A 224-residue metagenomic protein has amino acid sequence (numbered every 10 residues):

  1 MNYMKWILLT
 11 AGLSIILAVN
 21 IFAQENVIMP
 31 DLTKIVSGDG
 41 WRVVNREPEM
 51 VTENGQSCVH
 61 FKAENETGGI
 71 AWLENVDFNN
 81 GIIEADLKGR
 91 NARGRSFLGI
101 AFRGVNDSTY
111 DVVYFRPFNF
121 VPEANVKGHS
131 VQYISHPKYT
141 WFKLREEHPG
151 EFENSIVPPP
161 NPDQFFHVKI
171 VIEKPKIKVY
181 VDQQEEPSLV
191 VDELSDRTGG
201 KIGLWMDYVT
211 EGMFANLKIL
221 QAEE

Functional and structural regions predicted by a protein language model:
M1-A11: Bacterial N-terminal signal peptides that target proteins for export
L9-N20: Bacterial N-terminal signal peptides
Q24-E224: Extracellular glycan-recognition regions
